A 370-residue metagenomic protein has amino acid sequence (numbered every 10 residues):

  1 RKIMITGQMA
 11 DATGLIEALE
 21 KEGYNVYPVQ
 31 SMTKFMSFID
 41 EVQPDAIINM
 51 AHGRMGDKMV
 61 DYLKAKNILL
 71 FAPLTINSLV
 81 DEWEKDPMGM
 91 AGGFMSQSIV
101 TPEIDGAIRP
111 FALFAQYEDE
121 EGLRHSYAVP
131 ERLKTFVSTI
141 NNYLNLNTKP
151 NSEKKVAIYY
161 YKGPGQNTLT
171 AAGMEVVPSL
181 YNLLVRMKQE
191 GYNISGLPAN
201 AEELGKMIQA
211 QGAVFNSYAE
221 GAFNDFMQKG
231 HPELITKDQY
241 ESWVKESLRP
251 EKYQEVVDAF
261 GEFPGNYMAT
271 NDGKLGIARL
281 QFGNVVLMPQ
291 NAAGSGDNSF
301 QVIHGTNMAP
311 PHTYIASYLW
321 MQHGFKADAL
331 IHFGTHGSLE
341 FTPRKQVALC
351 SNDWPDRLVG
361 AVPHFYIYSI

Functional and structural regions predicted by a protein language model:
R1-I370: An N-terminal assembly and electron-transfer interface module characteristic of large anaerobic redox and radical
